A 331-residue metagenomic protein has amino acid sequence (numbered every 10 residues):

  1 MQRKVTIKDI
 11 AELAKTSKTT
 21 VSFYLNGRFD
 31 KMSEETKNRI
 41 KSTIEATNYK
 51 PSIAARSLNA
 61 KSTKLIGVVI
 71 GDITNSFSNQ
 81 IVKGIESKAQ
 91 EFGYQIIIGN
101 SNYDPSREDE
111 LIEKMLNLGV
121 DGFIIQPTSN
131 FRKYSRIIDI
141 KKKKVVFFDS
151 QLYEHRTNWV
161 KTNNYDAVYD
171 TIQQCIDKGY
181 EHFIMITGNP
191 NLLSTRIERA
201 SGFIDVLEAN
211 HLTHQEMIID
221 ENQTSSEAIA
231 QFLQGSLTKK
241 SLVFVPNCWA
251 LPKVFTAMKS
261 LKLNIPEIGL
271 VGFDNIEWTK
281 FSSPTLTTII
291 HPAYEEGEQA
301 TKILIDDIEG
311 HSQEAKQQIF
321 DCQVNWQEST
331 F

Functional and structural regions predicted by a protein language model:
M1-T63: N-terminal helix-turn-helix DNA-binding module of bacterial transcription factors
E34-N38, T47-K114, L118-G122, S201-I204: Amphipathic helical "hinge" segments at domain boundaries
F77-E91, A167-Q174, S194-L212, K253 (+2 more regions): Short, solvent-exposed amphipathic alpha-helices that sit in or adjacent to ligand/effector-binding or catalytic
A89-N100, M185, I204-T224: Short beta-strand elements in bilobed, periplasmic/extracellular small-molecule ligand-binding domains
I125-D170, W249, D274-L286: Flexible loop/hinge segments that line or gate small-molecule binding clefts
V160-M185, T224-Q231, L251, H291-E309: Hydrophobic alpha-helical segments within soluble ligand-binding/sensing domains
T171-L212, K316-F331: An alpha-beta-alpha
H214, F232-F331: Flexible loop/turn connectors
